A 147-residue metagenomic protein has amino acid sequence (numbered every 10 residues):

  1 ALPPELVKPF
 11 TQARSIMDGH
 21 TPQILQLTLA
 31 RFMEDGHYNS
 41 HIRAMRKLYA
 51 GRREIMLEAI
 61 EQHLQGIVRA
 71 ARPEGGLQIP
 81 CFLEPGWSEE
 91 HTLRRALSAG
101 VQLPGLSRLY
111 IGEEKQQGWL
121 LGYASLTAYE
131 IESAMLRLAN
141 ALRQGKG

Functional and structural regions predicted by a protein language model:
A1-G147: PLP-dependent class I/II
